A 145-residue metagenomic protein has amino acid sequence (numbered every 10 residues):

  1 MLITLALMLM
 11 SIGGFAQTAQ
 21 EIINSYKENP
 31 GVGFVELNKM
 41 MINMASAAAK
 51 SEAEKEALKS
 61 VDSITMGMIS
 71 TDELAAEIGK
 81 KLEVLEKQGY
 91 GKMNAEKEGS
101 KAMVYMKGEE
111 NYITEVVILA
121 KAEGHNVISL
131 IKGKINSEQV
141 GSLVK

Functional and structural regions predicted by a protein language model:
L2-I3, K27-G33, Q88-A95: Short charge-dense sequence patches
L2-S11: Bacterial N-terminal signal peptides
I12-T18: Sec/Tat signal peptide C-region and signal peptidase I cleavage site
A19-E73: Early exported N-terminus immediately downstream of N-terminal targeting peptides
A76-E77: Negatively charged, low-complexity tracts enriched in Asp/Glu with abundant Ser/Thr
K80-V144: Surface-exposed, polar helix/loop patches in the mature regions of secreted/periplasmic/lumenal proteins that form
